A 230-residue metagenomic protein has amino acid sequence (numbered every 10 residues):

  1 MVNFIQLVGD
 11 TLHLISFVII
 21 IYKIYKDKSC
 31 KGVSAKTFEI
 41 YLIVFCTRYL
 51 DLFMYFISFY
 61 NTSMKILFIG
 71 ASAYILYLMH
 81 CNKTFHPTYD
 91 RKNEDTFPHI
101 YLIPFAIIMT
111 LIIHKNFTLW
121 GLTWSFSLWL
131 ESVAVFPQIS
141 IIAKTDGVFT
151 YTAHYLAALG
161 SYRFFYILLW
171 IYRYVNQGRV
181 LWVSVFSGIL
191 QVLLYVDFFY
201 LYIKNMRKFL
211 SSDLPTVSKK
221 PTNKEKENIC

Functional and structural regions predicted by a protein language model:
M1-C230: Alpha-helical membrane-protein topology signature
